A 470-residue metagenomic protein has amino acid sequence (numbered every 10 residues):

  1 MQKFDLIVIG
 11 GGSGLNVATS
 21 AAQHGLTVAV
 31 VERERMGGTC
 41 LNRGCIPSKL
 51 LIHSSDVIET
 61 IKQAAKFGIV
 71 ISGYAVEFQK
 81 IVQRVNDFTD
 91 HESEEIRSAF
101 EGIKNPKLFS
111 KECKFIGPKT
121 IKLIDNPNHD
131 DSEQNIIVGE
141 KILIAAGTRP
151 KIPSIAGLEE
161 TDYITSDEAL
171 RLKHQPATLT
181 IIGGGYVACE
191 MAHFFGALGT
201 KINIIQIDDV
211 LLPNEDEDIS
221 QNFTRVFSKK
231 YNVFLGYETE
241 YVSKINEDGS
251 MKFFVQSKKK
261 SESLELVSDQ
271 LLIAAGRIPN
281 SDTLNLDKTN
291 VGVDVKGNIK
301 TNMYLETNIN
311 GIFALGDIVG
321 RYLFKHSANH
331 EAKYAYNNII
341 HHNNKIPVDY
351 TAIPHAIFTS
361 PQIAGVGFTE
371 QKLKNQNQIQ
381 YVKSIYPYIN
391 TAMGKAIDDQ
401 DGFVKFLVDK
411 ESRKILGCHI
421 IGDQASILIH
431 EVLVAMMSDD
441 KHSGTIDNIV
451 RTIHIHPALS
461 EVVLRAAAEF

Functional and structural regions predicted by a protein language model:
Q2, N42-R43, P47-V138, D216-E238 (+1 more regions): N-terminal Rossmann-like dinucleotide/flavin-binding domain of flavoprotein oxidoreductases that bind FAD/FMN
Q2-F4, D130-K141, K260-Q270, N308: Core beta-strand elements of the Rossmann-like FAD/NAD(P) dinucleotide-binding domain in flavoenzyme oxidoreductases
I7-G14, S20-E34, T39, I46 (+3 more regions): Flexible, glycine-rich terminal cap/loop adjacent to redox cofactors in electron-transfer oxidoreductases
A22, L315, H326-Y350, Q378-Q380 (+1 more regions): Internal hydrophobic alpha-helix adjacent to the cofactor/substrate pocket in enzyme cavities
C45, I144-K201, I205, V233 (+3 more regions): Glycine-rich dinucleotide-binding loop and its adjacent helix/turn
S72, K107-S110, K114-D130, G199-M303: A Rossmann-like FAD-binding core segment of flavoenzymes
D87-S93, R97, L170-R171, P176-T180 (+3 more regions): Rossmann-like dinucleotide-binding cores of NAD(P)H-dependent redox enzymes
E159-H174, E265-H342, E431-V434: FAD-site-proximal beta/loop scaffold in flavoenzymes
